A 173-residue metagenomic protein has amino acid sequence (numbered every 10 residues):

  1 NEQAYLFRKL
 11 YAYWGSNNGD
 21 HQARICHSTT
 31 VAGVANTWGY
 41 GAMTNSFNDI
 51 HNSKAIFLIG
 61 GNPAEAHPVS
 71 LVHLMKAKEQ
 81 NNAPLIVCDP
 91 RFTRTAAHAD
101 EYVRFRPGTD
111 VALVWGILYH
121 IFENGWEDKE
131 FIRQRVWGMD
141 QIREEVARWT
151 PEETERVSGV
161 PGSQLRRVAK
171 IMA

Functional and structural regions predicted by a protein language model:
N1-A173: Cofactor-pocket helix-loop regions in the catalytic cores of large enzyme subunits
